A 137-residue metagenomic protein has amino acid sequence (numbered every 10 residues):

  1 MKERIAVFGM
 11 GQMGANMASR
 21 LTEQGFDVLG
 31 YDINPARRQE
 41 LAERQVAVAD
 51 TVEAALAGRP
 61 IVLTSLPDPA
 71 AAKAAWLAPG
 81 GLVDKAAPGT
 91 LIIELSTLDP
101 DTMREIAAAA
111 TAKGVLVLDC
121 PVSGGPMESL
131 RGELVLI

Functional and structural regions predicted by a protein language model:
M1-T64, T90, P126-S129: NAD(P)+-binding Rossmann beta1-loop-alpha1 motif at the extreme N-terminus of oxidoreductases
I5, M10, L98-I137: Rossmann-fold dinucleotide-binding core
R20-E23, E43-Q45, W76-G80, I106-T111 (+1 more regions): Short, glycine/charged-enriched secondary-structure capping and boundary segments
T22-Q24, A36-E40, P67-P69, A108-V115 (+1 more regions): Short linear motifs at secondary-structure transitions and domain/linker junctions
V52-T64, P69-L118: Rossmann-fold NAD(P) dinucleotide-binding segment
